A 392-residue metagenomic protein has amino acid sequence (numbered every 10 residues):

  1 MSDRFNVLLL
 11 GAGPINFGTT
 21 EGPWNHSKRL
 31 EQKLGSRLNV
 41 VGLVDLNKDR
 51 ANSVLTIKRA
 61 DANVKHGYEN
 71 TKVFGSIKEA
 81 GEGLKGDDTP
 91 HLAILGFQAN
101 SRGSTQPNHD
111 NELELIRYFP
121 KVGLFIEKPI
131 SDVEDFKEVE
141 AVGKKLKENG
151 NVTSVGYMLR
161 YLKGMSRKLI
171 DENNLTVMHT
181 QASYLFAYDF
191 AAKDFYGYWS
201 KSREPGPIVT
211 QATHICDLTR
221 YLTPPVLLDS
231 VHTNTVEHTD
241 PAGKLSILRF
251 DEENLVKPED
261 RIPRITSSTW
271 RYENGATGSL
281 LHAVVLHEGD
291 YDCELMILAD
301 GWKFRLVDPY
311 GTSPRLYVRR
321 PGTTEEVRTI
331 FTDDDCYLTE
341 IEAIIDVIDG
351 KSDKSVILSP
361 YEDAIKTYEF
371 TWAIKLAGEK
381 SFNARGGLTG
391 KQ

Functional and structural regions predicted by a protein language model:
M1-N63: N-terminal Rossmann-like dinucleotide-binding module
D3-R4, V44, R59-H66, D88-F97 (+4 more regions): C-terminal helix-rich "cap/oligomerization" subdomain common to oxidoreductases
E21-W24, Q98, L113, L162-K163 (+3 more regions): A structural signal for well-ordered alpha-helical segments within the folded catalytic domains of diverse enzymes
V40-V41, L124, T153, G278: Hydrophobic/aromatic residues located in beta-strands of well-ordered beta-sheets within soluble catalytic
E69-K145, G164-M165: Beta-loop-alpha module in the N-terminal Rossmann-like domain of NAD(P)-dependent dehydrogenases, especially those
I130-D194, E204-P205, I215: A contiguous active-site-proximal alpha/beta segment in oxidoreductase catalytic domains
Y196-G289, E362-K366: Rossmann-like dinucleotide-binding domain that binds NAD(P)(H)
K257-I265, W270-E342: NAD(P)-dinucleotide binding in Rossmann-like oxidoreductases
